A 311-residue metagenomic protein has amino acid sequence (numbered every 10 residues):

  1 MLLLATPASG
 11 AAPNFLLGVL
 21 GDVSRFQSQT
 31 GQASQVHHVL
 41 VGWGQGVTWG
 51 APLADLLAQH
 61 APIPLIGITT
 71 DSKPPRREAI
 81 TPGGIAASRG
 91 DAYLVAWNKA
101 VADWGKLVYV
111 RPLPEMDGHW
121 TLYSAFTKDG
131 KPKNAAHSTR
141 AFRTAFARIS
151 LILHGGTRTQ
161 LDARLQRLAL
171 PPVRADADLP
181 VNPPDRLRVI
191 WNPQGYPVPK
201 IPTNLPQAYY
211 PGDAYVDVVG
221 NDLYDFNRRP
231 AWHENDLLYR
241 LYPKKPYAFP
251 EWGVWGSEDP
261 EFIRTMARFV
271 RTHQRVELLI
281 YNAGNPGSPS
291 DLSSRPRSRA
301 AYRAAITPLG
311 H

Functional and structural regions predicted by a protein language model:
M1-G10: Secretory targeting and sorting signals
G10-T48: Boundary/entry segment of secreted carbohydrate-active catalytic domains
A12-L20, V108, P246-H311: Substrate-binding cleft of secreted/luminal carbohydrate-active enzymes
F15-V19, Q35-V39, P62-I68, V108-P112 (+4 more regions): Hydrophobic faces of well-ordered beta-strands that scaffold small-molecule active sites in alpha/beta enzyme cores
V19-F26, G46-L56, A92-W97, V173-A177 (+3 more regions): Alpha-helical scaffolding within the catalytic cores of extracellular/periplasmic polymer-degrading hydrolases
H37-L40, R77-G90, P132-T139, D217-F226 (+1 more regions): The substrate-binding groove and active-site-proximal loops of carbohydrate-active enzymes, especially glycoside
G50-T69, Y209-D259: Glycoside hydrolase catalytic-domain groove-lining segments
P52-V173, R186, L279-N282, S290-A304: Substrate-binding cleft of extracellular glycoside hydrolase catalytic domains
